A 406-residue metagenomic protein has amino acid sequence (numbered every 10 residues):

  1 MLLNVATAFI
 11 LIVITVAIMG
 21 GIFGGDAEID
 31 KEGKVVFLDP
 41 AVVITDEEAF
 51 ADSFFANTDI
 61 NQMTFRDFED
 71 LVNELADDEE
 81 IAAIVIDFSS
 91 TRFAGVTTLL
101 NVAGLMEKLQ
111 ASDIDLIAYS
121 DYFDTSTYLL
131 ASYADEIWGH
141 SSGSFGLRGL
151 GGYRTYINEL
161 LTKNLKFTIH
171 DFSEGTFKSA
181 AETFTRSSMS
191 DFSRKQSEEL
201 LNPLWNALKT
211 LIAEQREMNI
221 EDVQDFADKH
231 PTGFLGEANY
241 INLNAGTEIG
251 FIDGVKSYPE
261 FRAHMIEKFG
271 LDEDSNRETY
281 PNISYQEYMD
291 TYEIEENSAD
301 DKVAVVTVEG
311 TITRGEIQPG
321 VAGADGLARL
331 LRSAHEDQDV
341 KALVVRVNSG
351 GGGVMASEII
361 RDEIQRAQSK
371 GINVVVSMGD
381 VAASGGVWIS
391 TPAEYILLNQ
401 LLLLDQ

Functional and structural regions predicted by a protein language model:
M1-F234, I266-V375, V381-Q406: Small-residue-centered hinge/linker elements
A238-I241: Extended, domain-scale alpha-helical bundle/helix-rich regions
D253-K256: A structural motif shared across PLP-dependent enzymes of the aminotransferase-like
P259: Extracellular glycan-binding segments that recognize GlcNAc-based cell-wall polysaccharides
